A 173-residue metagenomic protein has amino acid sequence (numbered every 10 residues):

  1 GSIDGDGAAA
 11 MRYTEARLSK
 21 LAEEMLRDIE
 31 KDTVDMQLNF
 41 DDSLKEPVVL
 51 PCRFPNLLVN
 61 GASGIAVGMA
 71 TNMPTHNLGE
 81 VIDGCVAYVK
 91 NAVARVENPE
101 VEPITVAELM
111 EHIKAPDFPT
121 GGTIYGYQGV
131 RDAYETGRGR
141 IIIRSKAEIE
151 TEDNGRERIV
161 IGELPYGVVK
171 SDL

Functional and structural regions predicted by a protein language model:
G1-G137: Catalytic phosphate-handling regions of large nucleic-acid enzymes and associated NTPases
I141-L173: Gly/Lys-enriched N-terminal cap/neck module of very large, oligomeric protein machines
